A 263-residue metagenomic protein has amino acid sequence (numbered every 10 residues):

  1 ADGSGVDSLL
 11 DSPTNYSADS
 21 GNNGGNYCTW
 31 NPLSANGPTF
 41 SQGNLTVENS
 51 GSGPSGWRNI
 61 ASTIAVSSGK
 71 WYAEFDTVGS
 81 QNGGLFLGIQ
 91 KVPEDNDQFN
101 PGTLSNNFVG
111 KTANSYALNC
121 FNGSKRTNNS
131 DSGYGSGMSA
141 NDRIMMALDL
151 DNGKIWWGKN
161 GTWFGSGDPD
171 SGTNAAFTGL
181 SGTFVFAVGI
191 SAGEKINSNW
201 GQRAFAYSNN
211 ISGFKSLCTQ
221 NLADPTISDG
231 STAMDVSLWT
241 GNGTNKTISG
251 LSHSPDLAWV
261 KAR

Functional and structural regions predicted by a protein language model:
A1-R263: PRY/SPRY (B30.2) beta-sandwich protein-interaction domains and their adjacent Ser/Pro/Gly-rich low-complexity linkers
